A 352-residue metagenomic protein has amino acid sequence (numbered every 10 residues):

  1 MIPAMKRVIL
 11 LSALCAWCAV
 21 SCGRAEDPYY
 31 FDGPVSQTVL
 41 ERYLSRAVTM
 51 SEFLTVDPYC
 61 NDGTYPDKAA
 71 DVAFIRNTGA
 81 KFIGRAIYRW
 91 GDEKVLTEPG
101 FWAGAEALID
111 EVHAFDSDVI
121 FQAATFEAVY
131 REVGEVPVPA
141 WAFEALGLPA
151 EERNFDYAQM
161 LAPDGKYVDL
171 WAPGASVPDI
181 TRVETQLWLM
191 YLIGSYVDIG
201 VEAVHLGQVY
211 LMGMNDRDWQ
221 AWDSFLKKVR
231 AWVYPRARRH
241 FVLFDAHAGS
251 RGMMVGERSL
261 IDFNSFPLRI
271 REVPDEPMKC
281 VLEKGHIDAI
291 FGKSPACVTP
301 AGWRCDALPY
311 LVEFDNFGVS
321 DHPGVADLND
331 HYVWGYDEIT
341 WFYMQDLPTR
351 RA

Functional and structural regions predicted by a protein language model:
M1-V8: Positively charged n-region of N-terminal signal peptides that target proteins for export
L11-A19: Bacterial N-terminal signal peptides
A19-E26: Bacterial Sec-dependent signal peptides at the C-terminal "C-region" and cleavage site
E26-A352: Glycan-processing catalytic domains of CAZymes
